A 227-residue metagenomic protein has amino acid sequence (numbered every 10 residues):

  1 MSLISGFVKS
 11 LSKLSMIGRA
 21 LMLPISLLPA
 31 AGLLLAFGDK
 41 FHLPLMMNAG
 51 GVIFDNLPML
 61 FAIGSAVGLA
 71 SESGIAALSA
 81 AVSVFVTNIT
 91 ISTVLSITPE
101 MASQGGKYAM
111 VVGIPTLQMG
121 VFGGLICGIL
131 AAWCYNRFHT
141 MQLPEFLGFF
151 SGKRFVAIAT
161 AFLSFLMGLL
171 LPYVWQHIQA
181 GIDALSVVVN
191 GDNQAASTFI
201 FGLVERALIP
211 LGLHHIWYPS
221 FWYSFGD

Functional and structural regions predicted by a protein language model:
I4, I129-F146, L170-D183, H215-P219: Juxtamembrane interface elements at the cytosolic ends of transmembrane helices in multi-pass membrane proteins
F7-S151: Early transmembrane hairpin of solute transport permeases
S12-I17, T140-I158, I178-I200: Hydrophobic, small-residue-rich membrane helices and short re-entrant helix-turn-helix hairpins that build
A81-V82, F162, L203: Residue-level signature of the transmembrane alpha-helical core of multi-pass small-molecule transporters
N88-P99, A159, D192-F199: Juxtamembrane membrane-interface segments at transmembrane alpha-helix termini
T93-G105, L171-V188: Functional transmembrane-helix hotspots
A159-M167: Short His/Asp/Glu-rich catalytic/ion-coordination signatures at enzyme active sites or charged loops
W175-D227: Aromatic-rich transmembrane-lumenal/periplasmic boundary elements in polytopic membrane proteins
